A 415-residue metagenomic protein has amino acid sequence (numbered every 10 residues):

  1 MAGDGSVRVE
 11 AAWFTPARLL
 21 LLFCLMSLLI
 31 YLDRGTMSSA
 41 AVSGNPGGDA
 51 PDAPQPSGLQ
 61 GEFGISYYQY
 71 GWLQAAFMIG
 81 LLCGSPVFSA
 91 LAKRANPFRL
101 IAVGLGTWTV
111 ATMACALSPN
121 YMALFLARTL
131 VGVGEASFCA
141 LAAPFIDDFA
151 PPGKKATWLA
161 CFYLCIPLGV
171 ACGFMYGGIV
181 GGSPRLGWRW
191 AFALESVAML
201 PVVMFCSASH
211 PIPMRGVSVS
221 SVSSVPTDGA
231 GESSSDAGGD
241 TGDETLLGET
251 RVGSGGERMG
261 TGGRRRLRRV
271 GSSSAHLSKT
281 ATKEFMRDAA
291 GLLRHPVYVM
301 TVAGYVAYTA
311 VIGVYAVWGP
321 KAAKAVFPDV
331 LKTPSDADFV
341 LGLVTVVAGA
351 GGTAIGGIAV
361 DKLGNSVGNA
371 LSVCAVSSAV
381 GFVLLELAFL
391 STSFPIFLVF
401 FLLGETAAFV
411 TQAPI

Functional and structural regions predicted by a protein language model:
D4-A12, V217-V302: Juxtamembrane intracellular "pre-TM" segments in multi-pass secondary transporters
G35, M78-P86, A136, V170-A171 (+1 more regions): Residue-level signature of mid-helix packing/kink "hotspots" within the transmembrane helices of 12-pass Major
M37-S38, H295-A354, A408-A413: Extracytoplasmic gate region of multi-pass secondary transporters
G64, N96, L117-A123, G134 (+3 more regions): Helix-breaking motifs and short loop linkers at transmembrane-helix boundaries and internal kinks in secondary membrane
C83-M122: Conserved MFS/SLC helix-loop-helix module at the cytosolic interface between two early adjacent transmembrane helices
A127-I166: Cytoplasmic helix-loop-helix junction between adjacent transmembrane helices in 12-TM secondary transporters
W190-S207: Symmetry-related core transmembrane helices of the 12-TM Major Facilitator Superfamily/SLC fold
L371-P414: C-terminal transmembrane helical hairpin of 12-TM major facilitator-type secondary transporters
